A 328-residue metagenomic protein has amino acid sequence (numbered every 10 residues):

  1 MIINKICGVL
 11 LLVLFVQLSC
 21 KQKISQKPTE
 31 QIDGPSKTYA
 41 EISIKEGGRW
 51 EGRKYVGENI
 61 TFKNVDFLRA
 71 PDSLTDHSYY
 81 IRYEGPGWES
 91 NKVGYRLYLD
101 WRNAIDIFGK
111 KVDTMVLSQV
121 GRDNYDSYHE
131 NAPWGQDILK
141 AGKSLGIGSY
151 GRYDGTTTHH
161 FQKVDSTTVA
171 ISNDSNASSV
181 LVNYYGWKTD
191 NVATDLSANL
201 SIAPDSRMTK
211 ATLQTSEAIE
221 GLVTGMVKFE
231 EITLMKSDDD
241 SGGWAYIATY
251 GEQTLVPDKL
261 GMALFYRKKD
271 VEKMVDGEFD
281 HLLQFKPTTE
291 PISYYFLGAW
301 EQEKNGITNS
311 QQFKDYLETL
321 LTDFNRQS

Functional and structural regions predicted by a protein language model:
M1-P28: Bacterial Sec-dependent N-terminal signal peptides
Q26-F161: Solvent-exposed N-terminal domain segments of exported/luminal and surface proteins
E130-A203: Extended, loop-rich substrate-binding clefts of extracytoplasmic carbohydrate-active enzymes
A170-N176, P204, T215-G221, F285-P291: A short, structured loop/turn motif at beta-sheet edges
S178-V182, L196-A198, T209-A211, T224 (+1 more regions): Hydrophobic residues positioned within well-ordered beta-strands of beta-sheet architectures
L196, M208-D238: Acidic (Asp/Glu-rich), glycine- and aromatic
D238-V271: A recognition module on extended beta-rich or small alphabeta surfaces enriched in W/G with H and D/E
A263-S328: Beta-strand-rich recognition/accessory modules
